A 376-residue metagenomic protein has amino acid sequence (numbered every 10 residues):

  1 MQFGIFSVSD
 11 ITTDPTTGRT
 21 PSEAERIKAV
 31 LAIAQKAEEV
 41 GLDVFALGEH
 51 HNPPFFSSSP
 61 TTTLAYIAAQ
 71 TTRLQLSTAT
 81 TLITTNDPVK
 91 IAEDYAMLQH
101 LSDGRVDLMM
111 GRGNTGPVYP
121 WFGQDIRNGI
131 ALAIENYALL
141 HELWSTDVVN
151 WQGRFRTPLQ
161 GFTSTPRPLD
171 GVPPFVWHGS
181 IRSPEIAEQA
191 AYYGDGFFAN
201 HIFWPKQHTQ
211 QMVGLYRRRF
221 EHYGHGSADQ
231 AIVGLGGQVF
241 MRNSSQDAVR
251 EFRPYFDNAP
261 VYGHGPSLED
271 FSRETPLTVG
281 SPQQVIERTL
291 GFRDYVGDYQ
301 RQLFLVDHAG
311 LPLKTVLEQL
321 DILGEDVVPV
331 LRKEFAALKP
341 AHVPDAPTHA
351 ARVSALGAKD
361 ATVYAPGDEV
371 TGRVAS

Functional and structural regions predicted by a protein language model:
M1-P21, T115-V118, T157-V172, G263-E274 (+1 more regions): N-terminal small/glycine-rich loop or linker at the start of catalytic domains across soluble metabolic enzymes
M1-Q75, P173, V343-P344, V370-S376: N-terminal beta1-alpha1-beta2 module of alpha/beta enzyme domains
F3, G41, E49, I67 (+9 more regions): Conserved, mostly hydrophobic/aromatic
T13-I27, T81-V89, V172-R182, R273-Q283: Active-site mouth loops of central-metabolism enzymes
T16, D87-D195, Q207-Q210, G214 (+3 more regions): Internal, glycine-rich beta/alpha segment that forms the wall or movable "lid" of small-molecule/cofactor binding
V44-I67, L82, N114, H201-W204 (+1 more regions): Glycine-rich, proline-tolerant flexible connector loops at the mouths of alpha/beta enzymes
P54-T80, L132-N136, D321-R332: Alpha-helix-loop-beta-strand connector modules within alpha/beta enzyme cores
E185-A191, T209-F220, G224-Y262: Aromatic-lined glycan-binding groove of carbohydrate-active enzymes
